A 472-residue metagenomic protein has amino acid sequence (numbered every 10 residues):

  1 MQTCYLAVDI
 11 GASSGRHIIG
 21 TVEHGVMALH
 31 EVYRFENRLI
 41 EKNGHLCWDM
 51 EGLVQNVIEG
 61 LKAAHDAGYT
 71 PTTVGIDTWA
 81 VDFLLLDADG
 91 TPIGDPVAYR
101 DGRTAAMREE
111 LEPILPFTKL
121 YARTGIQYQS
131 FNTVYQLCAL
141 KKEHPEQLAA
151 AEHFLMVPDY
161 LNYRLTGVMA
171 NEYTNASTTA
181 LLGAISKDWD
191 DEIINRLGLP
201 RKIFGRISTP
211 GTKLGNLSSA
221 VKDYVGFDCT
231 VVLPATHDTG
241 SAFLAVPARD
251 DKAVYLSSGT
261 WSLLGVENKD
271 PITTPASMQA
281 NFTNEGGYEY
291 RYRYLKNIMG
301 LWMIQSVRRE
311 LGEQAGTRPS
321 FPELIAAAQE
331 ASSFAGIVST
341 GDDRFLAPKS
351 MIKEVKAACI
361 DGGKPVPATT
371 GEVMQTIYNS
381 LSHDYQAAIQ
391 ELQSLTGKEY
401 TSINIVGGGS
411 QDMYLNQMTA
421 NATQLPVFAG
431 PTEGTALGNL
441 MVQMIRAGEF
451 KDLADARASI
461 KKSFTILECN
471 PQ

Functional and structural regions predicted by a protein language model:
M1-G94, A122, A150, K222-V231 (+2 more regions): N-terminal glycine/serine-rich phosphate-binding loop of ATP-dependent small-molecule kinases, especially carbohydrate
L6-A7, I19-T21, A105, E112-T124 (+8 more regions): Active-site core segments that coordinate phosphate-bearing ligands/cofactors across diverse enzyme families
K42, K62-A98, Q127-T133, N162-G183 (+1 more regions): Short beta-strand-loop/turn "lid" adjacent to the catalytic site in phosphate-handling enzymes
L46-V54, I126, S130, I207-G211 (+2 more regions): Short acidic-aromatic active-site loops that bind/stabilize oxyanions
T70-T78, H153, R206, K398-G407: Short glycine-rich phosphate-binding loop at a beta-alpha junction
D77-A80, P210-G211, S258-W261, S402-S410: Glycine-rich beta-strand-to-loop/alpha-helix junction loops that act as flexible
D101: Carbohydrate-associated surface elements
D191, L197-P210: A conserved helix-loop-beta module that forms one wall/lid of the active-site cleft in ATP-utilizing catalytic domains
